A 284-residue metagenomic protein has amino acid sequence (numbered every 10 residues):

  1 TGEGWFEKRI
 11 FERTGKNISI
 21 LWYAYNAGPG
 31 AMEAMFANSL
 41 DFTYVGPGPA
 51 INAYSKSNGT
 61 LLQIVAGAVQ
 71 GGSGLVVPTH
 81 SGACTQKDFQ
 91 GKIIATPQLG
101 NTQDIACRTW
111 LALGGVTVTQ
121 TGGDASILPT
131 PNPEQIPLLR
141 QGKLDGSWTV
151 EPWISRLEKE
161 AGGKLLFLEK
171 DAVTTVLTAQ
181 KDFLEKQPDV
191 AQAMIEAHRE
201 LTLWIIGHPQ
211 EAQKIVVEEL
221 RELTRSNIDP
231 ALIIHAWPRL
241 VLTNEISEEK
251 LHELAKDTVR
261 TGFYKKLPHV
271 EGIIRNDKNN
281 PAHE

Functional and structural regions predicted by a protein language model:
T1-P129, D145-E151, L168-D171: Short, glycine-/small- and polar/acidic-enriched structural segments that line small-molecule recognition paths
T14-L21, V118-D124, R221-I234, K265-G272: Short, surface-exposed acidic
M32, F36, P47-A50, Q86 (+11 more regions): Extracytoplasmic/secreted envelope proteins and their assembly/folding machinery, especially bacterial periplasmic
T121-D124, L128, P133-R221: Pocket-lining segment of extracytoplasmic ligand-binding domains
Q187-K265: Secondary-structure end/capping motifs
K256-E284: Conserved C-terminal helix/tail region of periplasmic/extracytoplasmic solute-binding proteins
